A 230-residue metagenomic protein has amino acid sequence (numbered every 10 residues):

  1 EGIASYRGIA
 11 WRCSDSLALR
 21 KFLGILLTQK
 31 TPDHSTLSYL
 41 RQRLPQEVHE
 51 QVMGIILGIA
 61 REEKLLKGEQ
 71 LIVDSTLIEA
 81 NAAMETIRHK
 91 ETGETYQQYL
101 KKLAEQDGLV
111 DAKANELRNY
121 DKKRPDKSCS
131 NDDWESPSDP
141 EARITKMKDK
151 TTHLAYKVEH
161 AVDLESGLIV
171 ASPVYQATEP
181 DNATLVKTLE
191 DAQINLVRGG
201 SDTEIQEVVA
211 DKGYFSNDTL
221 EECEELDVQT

Functional and structural regions predicted by a protein language model:
E1-R7: A positively charged, amphipathic N-terminal helix/segment that binds anionic biomolecules
G8-F22: DNA-recognition alpha helix
S14, L23-Q229: Polybasic low-complexity intrinsically disordered regions
